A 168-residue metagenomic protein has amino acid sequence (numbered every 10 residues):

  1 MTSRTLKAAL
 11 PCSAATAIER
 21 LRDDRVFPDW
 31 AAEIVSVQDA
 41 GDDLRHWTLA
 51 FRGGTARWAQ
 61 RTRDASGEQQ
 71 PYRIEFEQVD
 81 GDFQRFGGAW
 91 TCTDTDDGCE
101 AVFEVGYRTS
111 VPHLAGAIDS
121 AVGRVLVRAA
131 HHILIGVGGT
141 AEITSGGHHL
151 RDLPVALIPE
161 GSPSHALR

Functional and structural regions predicted by a protein language model:
M1-D42, P154-R168: Hydrophobic ligand-binding cavity/cleft-lining segments
S3, K7-L10, F51, Q69 (+1 more regions): Terminal "cap-and-tail" regions of soluble proteins that handle hydrophobic small molecules
A9, E19, W47-A50, G54: Alpha-helix N-cap/loop-to-helix boundary motif
T16-L21, F27, R45-W47, T62 (+2 more regions): Hydrophobic pocket/interface hotspot
R22, G87, G116-A117: Generic recognition of short, well-ordered alpha-helical segments
P28-Q38, D42, A50-E100, G106-R108 (+2 more regions): Hydrophobic-ligand binding "helix-grip"
